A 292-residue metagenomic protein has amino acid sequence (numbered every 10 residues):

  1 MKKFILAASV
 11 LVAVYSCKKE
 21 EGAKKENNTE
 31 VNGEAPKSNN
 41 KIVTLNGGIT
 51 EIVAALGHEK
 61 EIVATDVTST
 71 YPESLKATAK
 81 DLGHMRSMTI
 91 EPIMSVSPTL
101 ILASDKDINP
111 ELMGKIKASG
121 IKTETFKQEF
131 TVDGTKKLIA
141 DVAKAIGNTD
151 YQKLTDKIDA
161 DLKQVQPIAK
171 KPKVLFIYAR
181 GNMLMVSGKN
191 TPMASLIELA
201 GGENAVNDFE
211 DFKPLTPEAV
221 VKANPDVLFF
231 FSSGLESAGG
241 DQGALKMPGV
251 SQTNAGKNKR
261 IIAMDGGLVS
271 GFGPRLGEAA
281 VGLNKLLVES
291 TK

Functional and structural regions predicted by a protein language model:
M1-Y15: Sec-dependent bacterial lipoprotein signal peptides
C17-E20: Bacterial signal peptide processing site
A35-L56, T149-G202: Basic- and aromatic-lined ligand-binding clefts that recognize polyanionic substrates
N40-K41, F130-I146, Y151-K153, A169 (+1 more regions): Structured C-terminal subdomain patch of bacterial secreted/periplasmic proteins
K41-K106: A short, structured surface patch at a secondary-structure boundary
V67-Y71, A79, M185-F212: Alpha-helical, coiled-coil/dimerization segments enriched in small aliphatic residues
S87-K106, I121, T216-S233: Proline-aspartate-enriched helix->loop->beta-strand connector
E111, K127-A140, L175-P192, E236-G239: Extracytoplasmic ligand-binding site segments that recognize negatively charged/polar headgroups
